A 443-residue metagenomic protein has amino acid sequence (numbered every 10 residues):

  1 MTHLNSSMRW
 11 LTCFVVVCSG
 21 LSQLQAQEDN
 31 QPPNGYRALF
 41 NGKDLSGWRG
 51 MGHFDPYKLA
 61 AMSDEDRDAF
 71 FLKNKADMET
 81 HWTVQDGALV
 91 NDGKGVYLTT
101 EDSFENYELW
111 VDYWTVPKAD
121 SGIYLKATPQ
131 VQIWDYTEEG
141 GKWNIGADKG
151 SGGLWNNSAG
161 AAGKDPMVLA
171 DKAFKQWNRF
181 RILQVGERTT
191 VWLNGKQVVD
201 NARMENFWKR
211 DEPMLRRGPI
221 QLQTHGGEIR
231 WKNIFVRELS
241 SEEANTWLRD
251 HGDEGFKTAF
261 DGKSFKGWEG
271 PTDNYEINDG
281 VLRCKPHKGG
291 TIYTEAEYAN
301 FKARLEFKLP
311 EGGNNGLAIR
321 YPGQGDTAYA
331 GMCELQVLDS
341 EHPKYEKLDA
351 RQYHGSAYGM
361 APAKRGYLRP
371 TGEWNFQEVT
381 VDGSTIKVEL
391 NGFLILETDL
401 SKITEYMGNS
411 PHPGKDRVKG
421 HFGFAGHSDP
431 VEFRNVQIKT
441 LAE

Functional and structural regions predicted by a protein language model:
M1-T12: Bacterial N-terminal signal peptides that target proteins for export
W10-G20: Bacterial N-terminal signal peptides
A26-E443: Carbohydrate-interacting regions of secretory-pathway proteins
